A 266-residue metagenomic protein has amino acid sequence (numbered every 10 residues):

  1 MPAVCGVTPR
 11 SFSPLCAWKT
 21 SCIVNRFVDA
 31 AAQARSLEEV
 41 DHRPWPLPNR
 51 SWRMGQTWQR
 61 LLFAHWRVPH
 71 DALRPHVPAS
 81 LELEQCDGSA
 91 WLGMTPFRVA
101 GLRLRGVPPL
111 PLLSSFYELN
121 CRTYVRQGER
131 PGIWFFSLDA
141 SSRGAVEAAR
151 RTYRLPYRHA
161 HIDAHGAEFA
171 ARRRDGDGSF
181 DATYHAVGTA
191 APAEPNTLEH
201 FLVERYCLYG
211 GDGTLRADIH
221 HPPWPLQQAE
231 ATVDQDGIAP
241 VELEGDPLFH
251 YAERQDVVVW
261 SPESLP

Functional and structural regions predicted by a protein language model:
P2-S11: Extreme N-terminal basic, low-complexity initiation segments that serve as generic localization/processing leaders
A3, S80-Q85, P131-G132: Short amphipathic alpha-helical segments with coiled-coil-like heptad repeat character
S11-P14, S264: Short linear/disordered segments characteristic of secreted peptide precursors and small low-complexity proteins
N25-R103, L248-P266: Hydrophobic, proline/glycine-rich low-complexity stretches
A32, R43-P44, P108-P111, S115 (+2 more regions): Active-site-adjacent core segments of small-molecule enzymes
C86-L92, V99-L138: A glycine-rich, hydrophobic loop/mini-helix early in the fold
N120-P266: Internal, well-folded beta-alpha domain core
